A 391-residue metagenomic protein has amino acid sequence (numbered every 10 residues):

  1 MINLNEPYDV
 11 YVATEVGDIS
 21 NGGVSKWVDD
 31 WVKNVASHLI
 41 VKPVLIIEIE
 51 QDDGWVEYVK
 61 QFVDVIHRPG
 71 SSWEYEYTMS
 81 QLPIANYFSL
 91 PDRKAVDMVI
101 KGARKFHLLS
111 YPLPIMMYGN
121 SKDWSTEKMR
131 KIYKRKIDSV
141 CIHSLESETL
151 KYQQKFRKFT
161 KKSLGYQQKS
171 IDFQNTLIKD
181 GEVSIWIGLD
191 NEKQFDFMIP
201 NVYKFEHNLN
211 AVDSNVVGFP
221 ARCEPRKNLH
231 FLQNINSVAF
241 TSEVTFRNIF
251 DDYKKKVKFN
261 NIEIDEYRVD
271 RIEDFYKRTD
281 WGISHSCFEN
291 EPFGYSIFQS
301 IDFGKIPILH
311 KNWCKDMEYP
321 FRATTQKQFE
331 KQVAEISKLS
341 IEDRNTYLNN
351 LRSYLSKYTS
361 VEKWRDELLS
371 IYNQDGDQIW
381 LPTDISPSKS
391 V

Functional and structural regions predicted by a protein language model:
V10-A13, Y203-K227, Q233-A239: Conserved donor-binding/catalytic core segment of Leloir-type glycosyltransferases
T14-D29, P225-K227: A short, glycine/small-residue-rich beta-strand->loop->alpha-helix junction that serves as a flexible
K26, K338-K389: A charged, aromatic-enriched C-terminal amphipathic alpha-helix characteristic of glycosyltransferases across folds
G70-W73, D251, F259-Y276: Conserved active-site histidine-acidic residue motif and adjacent donor-binding/catalytic loop of glycosyltransferases
P112-P114, E146-E148, Q167-D172, I187-N208: Short beta-strand->alpha-helix junction loop in the catalytic core of nucleotide-activated group-transfer enzymes
S284-S296, K311-Y319: Nucleotide-sugar-dependent
D302-H310: Short hydrophobic beta-strand element within catalytic cores of glycosyltransferases and related nucleotide-activated
D316-E335: Change "using UDP/GDP/dTDP sugars" to "using nucleotide sugars
